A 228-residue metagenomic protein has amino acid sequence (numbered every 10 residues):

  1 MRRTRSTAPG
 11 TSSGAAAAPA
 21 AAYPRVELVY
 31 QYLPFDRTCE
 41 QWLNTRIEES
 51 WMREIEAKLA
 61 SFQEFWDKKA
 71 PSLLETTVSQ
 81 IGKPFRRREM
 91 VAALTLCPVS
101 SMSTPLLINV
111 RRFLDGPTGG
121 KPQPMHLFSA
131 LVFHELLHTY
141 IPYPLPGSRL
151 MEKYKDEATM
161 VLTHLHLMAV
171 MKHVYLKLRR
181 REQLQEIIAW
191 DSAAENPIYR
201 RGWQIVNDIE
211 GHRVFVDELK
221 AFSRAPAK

Functional and structural regions predicted by a protein language model:
R2-S12: Short Lys/Arg-rich cationic patches that frequently serve as NLS/NoLS or arginine-rich RNA/DNA-binding motifs
P24-F62: Acidic/histidine-rich, surface-exposed loop or edge segments in extracytoplasmic proteins
I47-L106, L176-R179: Auxiliary, metal-adjacent structural segments of Zn-dependent hydrolase domains
K58-D67, T118-P122, M151-A158: Second-shell loop/turn segments in exported
S72, T76, L127, L131 (+1 more regions): Extracytoplasmic/secreted proteins, especially bacterial periplasmic and envelope-associated proteins
H126-Y143: Active-site recognition of the HExxH zinc-binding catalytic motif
P144, E152-N196: Post-HExxH zinc-binding segment in Zn-dependent metallohydrolases
L176-K228: Long, well-structured alpha-helical subdomains associated with metal-dependent extracellular/ecto-lumenal hydrolases
